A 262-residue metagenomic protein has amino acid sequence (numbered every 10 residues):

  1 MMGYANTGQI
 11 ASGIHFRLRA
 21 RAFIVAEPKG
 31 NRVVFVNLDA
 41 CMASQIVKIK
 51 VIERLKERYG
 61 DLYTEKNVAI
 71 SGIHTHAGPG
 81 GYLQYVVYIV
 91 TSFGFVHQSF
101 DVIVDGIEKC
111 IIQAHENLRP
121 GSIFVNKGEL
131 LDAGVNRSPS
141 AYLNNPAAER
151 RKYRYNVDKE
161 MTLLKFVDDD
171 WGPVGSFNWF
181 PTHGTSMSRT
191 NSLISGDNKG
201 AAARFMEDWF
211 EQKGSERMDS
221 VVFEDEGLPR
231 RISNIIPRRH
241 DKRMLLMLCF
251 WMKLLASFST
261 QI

Functional and structural regions predicted by a protein language model:
M1-I262: Conserved beta-alpha junction segments in alpha/beta enzyme cores
